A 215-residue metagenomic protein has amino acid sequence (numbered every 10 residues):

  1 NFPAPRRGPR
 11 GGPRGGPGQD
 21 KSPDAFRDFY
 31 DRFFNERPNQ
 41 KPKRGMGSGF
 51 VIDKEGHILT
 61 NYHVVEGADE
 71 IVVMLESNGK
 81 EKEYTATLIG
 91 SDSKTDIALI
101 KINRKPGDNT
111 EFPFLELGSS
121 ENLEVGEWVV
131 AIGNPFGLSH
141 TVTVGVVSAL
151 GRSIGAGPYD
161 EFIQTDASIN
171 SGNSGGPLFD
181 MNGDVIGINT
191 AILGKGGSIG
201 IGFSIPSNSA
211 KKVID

Functional and structural regions predicted by a protein language model:
N1-D215: Serine-dependent protease modules
